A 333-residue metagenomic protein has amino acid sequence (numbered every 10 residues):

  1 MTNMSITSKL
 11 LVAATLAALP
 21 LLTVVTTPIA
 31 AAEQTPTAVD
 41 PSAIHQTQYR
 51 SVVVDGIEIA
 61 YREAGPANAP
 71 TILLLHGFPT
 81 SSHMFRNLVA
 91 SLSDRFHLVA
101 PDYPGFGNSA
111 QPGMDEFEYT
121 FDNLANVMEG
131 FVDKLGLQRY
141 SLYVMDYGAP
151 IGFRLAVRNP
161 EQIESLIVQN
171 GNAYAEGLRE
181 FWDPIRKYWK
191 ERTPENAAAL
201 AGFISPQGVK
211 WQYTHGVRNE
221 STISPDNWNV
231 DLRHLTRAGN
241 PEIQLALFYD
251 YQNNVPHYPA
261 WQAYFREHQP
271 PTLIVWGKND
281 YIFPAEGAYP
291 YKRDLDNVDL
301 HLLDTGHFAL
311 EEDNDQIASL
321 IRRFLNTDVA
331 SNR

Functional and structural regions predicted by a protein language model:
T2-A14: Bacterial N-terminal signal peptides that target proteins for export
A13-V24: Bacterial N-terminal signal peptides
E33-I59, A64-T71, V99, F106-Y143 (+2 more regions): Flexible "cap/lid" subdomain of the alpha/beta-hydrolase fold that forms the substrate-access gate
L74-G77, A100: Structural cue for short, hydrophobic secondary-structure segments
G77-T80, D146: Active-site glycine-rich loops that stabilize anionic/oxyanionic intermediates across multiple enzyme folds
P79, P104-G107, A173, G306-A309: Alpha/beta-hydrolase active-site loop signature
P79-N87, L98: Serine-hydrolase catalytic-loop signature spanning alpha/beta hydrolases and amidase-signature enzymes
G306-A318: Catalytic histidine-centered segment of alpha/beta-hydrolase-like enzymes
